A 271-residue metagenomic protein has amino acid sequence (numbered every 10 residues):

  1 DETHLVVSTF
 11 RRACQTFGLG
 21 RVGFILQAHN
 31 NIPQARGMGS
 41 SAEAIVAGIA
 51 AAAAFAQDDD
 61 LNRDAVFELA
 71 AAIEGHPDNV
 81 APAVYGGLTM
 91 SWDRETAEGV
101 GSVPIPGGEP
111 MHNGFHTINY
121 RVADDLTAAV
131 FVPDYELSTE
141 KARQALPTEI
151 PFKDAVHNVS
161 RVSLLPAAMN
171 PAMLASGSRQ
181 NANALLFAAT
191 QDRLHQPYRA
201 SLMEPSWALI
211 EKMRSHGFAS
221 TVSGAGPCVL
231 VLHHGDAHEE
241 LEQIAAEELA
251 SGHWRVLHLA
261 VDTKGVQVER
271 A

Functional and structural regions predicted by a protein language model:
D1, N30-G39, A70-P77, T148-K153: A short glycine/serine-rich beta->alpha loop
D1-R36, A54, D59-D60, T96 (+2 more regions): ATP-binding N-lobe of GHMP and related small-molecule kinases
M38-R63, V84-R94: DPxDG-like acidic metal-binding loop motif
L61-L126, S201, S220-V222, G226-P227: Alpha/beta catalytic cores of group-transfer enzymes, especially the acyltransferase/condensing modules of polyketide
D93, P133, V231-G235: Short beta-strand-to-loop capping motifs
D93-I118, T127, E136-P171, L186: Anionic-ligand binding region
M169-A271: Glycine-rich, charge-dense phosphate/pyrophosphate-binding loop(s) and the adjacent flexible "lid"/catalytic subdomain
